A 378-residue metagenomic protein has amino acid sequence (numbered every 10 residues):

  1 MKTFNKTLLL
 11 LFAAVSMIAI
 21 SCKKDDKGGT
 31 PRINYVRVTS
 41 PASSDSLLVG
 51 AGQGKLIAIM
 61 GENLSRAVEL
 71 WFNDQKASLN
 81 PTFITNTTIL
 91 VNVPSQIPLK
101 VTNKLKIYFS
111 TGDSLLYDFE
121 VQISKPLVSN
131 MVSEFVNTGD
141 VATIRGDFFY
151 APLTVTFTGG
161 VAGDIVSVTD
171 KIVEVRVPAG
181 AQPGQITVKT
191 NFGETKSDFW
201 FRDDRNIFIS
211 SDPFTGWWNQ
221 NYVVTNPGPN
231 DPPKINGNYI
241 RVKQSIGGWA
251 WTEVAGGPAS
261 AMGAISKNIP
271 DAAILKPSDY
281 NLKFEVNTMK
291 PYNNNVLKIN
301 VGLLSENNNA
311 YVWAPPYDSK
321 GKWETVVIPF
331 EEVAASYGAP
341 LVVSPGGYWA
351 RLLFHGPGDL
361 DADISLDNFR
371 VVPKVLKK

Functional and structural regions predicted by a protein language model:
I18-S21: C-terminal motif of bacterial Sec signal peptides marking the signal peptidase cleavage site
K23-S65, T111-A151, P183, F192-N221: Beta-strand/beta-sandwich contexts
R66-K76, A151-V161: Change to "...patches in solvent-exposed regions of secreted, membrane-anchored, or virion-exposed structural
L99-T111, P183-N191, L352: Short, aromatic- and glycine-rich surface loops/edge beta-strands on solvent-exposed regions
L105, F284, V327-F369: Extracellular beta-strand ligand-recognition surfaces/modules
D198-N206, P357-K378: Extracellular polysaccharide-targeting segments
N230-A264: Short carbohydrate-recognition loop motifs
A259-A264, N268-I269, K276-S336, L360-A362: Extracellular ligand-binding interfaces
